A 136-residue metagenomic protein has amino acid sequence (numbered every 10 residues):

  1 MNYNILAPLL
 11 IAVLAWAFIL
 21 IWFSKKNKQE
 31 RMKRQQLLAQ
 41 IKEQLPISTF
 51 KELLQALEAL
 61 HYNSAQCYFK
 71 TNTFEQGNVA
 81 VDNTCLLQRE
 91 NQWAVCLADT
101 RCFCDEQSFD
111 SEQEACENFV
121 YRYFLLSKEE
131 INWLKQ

Functional and structural regions predicted by a protein language model:
M1-I11: Feature marks short, highly hydrophobic, charge-poor N-terminal signal-anchor/signal peptide-like helices that anchor
Y3, L126-Q136: Intrinsically disordered, low-complexity charged/polar segments
L10-F18: Core hydrophobic alpha-helical membrane-spanning segments
A17-W22, S127, I131: Hydrophobic membrane-targeting alpha-helices
I21-W22, K26-G77: Negatively charged, low-complexity tracts enriched in Asp/Glu with abundant Ser/Thr
I47, F109-D110: Conserved aromatic
Q76-C104, R122: Short aromatic-glycine-(Arg/Gly/Cys) micro-motifs in beta-strand/loop hairpins
D110-F124: A short, charged, amphipathic alpha-helix used as a generic interaction element across diverse proteins
